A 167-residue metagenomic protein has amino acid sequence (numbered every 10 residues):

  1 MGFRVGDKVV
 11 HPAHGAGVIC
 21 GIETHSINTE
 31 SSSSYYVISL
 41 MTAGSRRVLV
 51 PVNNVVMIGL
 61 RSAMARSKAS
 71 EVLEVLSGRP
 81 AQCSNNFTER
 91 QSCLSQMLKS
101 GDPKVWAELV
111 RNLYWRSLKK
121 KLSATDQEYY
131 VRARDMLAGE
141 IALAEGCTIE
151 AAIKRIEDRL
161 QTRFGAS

Functional and structural regions predicted by a protein language model:
M1-L60: A positional/architectural concept
N53-S167: Charge/polar-rich, low-complexity and marginally structured segments
